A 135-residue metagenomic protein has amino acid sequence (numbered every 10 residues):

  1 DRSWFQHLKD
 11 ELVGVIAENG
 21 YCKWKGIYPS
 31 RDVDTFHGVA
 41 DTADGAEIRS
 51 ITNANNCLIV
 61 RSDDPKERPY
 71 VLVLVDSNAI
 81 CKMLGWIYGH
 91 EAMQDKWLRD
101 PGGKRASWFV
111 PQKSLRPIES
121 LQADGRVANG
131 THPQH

Functional and structural regions predicted by a protein language model:
D1-T42, R49-H135: Nucleic-acid endonuclease domains
